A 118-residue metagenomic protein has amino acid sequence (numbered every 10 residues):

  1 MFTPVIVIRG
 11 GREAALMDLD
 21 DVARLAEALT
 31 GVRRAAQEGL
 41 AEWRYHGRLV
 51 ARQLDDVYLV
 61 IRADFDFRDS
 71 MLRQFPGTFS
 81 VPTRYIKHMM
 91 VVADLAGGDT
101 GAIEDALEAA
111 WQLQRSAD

Functional and structural regions predicted by a protein language model:
M1-D118: Charge-dense, helix-prone N-terminal extensions
